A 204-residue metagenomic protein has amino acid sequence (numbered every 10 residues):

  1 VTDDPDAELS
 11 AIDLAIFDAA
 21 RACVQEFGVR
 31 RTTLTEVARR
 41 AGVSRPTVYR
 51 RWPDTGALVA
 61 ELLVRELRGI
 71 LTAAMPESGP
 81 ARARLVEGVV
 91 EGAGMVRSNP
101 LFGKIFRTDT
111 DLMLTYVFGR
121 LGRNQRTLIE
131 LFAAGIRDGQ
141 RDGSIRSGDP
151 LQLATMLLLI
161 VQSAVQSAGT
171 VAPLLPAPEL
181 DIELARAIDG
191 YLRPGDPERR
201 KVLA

Functional and structural regions predicted by a protein language model:
V1-R40, G56-A60, R65, G69: Basic, helix-initiating cap at the start of DNA-binding domains
A19-C23, M95, I160: Short amphipathic alpha-helical elements of helix-turn-helix/winged-helix folds
A41-W52: Short hydrophobic/aromatic patch on the recognition helix
E61, A74-F102, L153-L157, D181: Hydrophobic alpha-helical connector segments
L71, K104, T115-D142, L151-T155: Amphipathic alpha-helical packing segments from all-alpha helical-bundle domains
V86-T108, R123-R126, A133, L158 (+2 more regions): Helical hydrophobic small-molecule/effector-binding pocket
G103-T108, L114, R141-A187, R199-A204: Hydrophobic/aromatic-rich alpha-helical bundle segments in the mid-to-C-terminal region
